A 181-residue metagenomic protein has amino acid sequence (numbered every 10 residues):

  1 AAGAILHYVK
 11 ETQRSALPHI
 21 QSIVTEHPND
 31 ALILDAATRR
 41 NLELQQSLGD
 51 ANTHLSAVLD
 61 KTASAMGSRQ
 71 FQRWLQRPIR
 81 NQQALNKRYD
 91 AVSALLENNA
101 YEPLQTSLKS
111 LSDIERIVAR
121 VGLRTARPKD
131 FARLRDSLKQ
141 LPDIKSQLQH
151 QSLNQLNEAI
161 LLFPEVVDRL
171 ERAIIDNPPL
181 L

Functional and structural regions predicted by a protein language model:
A1-A94, E102, K109, D113-G122 (+1 more regions): Charged catalytic and DNA/RNA-contacting regions of genome-maintenance and nucleic-acid-processing enzymes
